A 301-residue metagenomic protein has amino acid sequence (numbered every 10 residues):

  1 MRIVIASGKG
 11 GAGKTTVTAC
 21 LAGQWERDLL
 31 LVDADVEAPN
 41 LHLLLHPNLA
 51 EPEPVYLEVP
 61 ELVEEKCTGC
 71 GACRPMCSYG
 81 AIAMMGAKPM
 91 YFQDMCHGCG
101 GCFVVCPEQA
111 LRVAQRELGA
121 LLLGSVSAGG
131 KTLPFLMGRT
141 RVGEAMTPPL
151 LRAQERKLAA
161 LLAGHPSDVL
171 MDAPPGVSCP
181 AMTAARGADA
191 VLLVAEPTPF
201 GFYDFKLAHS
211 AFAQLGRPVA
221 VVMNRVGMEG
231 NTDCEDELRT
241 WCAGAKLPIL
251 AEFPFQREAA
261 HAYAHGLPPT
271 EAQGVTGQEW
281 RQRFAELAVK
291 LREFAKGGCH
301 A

Functional and structural regions predicted by a protein language model:
M1-W25: Walker A (P-loop) phosphate-binding motif
V4, L29, V191-L192: Short, well-ordered beta-strand core segments
D28-H42, Q115-L121: Short beta-strand-centered segment that lines the nucleotide-binding/catalytic pocket of NTP-utilizing
H46-E64: N-terminal glycine-rich dinucleotide-binding loop that anchors FAD/FMN and/or NAD(P) in oxidoreductases
E61-G80, M90-Q109: Cysteine-centered iron-sulfur cluster-binding motifs in ferredoxin-type domains/subunits of redox enzymes
A81-C99, F103, T140-S178: Phosphate-binding/switch loop-helix module in NTP-utilizing enzymes
R116-A120, P149, A153-E252: Conserved catalytic-core segment of NTP-binding enzymes
A211-A301: C-terminal lobe/tail of nucleotide-utilizing enzymes
